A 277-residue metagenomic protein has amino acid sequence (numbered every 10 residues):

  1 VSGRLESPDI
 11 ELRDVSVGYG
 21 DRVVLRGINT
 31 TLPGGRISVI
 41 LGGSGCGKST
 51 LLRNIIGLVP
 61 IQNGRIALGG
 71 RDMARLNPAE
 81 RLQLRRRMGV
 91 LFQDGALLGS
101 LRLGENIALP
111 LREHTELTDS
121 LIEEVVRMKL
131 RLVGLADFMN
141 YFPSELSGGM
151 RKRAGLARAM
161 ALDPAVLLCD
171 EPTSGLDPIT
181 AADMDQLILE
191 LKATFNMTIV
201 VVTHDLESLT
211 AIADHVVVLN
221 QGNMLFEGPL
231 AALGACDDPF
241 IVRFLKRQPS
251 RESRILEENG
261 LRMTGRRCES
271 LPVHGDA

Functional and structural regions predicted by a protein language model:
I56: Helix-to-loop junction immediately C-terminal to a conserved catalytic motif
D72, D119-D137: Conserved ABC ATPase "signature" region
S100-L109: Short coil-to-helix segment of the ABC ATPase nucleotide-binding domain corresponding to the Q-loop/switch region
F142-L146, M150: Conserved ABC ATPase signature
A161-A165: A short, proline-enriched helix->beta-strand linker immediately N-terminal to the Walker B motif in ABC-type P-loop
L167-D170: Catalytic Walker B motif of ABC-type/P-loop ATPase nucleotide-binding domains
